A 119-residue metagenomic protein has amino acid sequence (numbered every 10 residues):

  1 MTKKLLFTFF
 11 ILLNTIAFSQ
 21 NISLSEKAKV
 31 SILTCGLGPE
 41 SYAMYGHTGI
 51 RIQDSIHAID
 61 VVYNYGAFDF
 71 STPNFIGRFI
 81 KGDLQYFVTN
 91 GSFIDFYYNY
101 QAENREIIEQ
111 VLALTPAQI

Functional and structural regions predicted by a protein language model:
K4-N14: Sec-dependent N-terminal signal peptides
A17-N21: Boundary at the C-terminal end of the N-terminal hydrophobic targeting segment
I22-S25, I119: Active-site-adjacent bridging/hinge elements
S25-V111: Glycine-rich catalytic cores of cysteine/serine-nucleophile enzymes that process amide/ester linkages in cell-envelope
Q110, L114-I119: Short, intrinsically disordered, charge-balanced linker/junction segments flanking boundaries in proteins
